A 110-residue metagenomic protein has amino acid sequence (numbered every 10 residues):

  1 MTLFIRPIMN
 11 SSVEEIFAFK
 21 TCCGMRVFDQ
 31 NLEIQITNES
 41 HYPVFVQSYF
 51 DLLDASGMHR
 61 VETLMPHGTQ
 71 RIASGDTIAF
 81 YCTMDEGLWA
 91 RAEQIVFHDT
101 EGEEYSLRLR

Functional and structural regions predicted by a protein language model:
M1-N31: Low-complexity, acidic Ser/Thr/Pro/Gly-rich terminal tails and inter-domain linkers that flank the onset of structured
L3-I5, C82-R110: Terminal connector regions
D29-E33, T77-A79: Intrinsic-disorder/low-complexity, polar/charged segments enriched in Ser/Thr/Lys/Arg/Asp/Glu/Gln
Q35-S40: Asparagine-centered strand-capping/turn motif at beta-strand->loop junctions
Y42-Y49, V61-E62: Short, hydrophobic/aromatic beta-strand segments
L53-H59, T100-G102: Change "in extracellular beta-sheet-rich domains … of secreted and cell-surface proteins" to "in beta-sheet-rich domains
R60-L88: Intrinsically disordered, low-complexity Pro/Gly/Ser/Thr-rich segments with frequent PxxP/GP/PP motifs and embedded
